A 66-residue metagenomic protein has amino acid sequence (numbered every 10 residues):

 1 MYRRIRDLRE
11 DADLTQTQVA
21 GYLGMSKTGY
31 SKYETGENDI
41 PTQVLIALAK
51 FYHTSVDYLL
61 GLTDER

Functional and structural regions predicted by a protein language model:
R3-Y22: Short basic helix-loop element that most often maps to the first helix and adjoining turn of HTH DNA-binding modules
R4, T15, P41-V44, S55: Residues that mark the N-terminal boundary/hinge immediately upstream of a DNA-recognition element
T17, T28, D57: Key DNA-contact positions within bacterial/archaeal DNA-binding proteins
G24, Q43-Y58: DNA major-groove recognition helix of helix-turn-helix/homeodomain DNA-binding modules
G24-D39: Recognition helix of helix-turn-helix/homeodomain-like DNA-binding domains that insert into the DNA major groove
K32, L60-R66: Short, charged recognition helix plus adjacent turn of helix-turn-helix-like nucleic-acid-binding domains
T35, H53, D64: Short, conserved catalytic or interaction motifs in soluble domains
